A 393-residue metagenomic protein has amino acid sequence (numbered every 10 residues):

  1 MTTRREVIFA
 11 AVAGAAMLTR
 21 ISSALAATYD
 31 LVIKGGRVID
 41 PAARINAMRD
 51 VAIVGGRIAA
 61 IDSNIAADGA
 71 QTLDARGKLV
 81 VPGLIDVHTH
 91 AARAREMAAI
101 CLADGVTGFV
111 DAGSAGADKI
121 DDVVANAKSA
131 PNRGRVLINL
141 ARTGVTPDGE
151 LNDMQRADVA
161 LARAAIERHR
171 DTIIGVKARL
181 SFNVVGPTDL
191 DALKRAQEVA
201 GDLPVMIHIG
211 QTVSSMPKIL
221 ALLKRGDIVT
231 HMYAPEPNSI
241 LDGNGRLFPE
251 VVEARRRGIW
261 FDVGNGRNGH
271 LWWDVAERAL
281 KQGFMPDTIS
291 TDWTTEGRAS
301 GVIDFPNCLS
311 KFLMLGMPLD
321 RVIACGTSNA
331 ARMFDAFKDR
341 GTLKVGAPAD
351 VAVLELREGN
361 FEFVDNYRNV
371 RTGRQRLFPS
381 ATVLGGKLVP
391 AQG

Functional and structural regions predicted by a protein language model:
M1-G14: N-terminal secretory signal peptides and thylakoid transit peptides that target proteins across membranes
A27-V32, V38-P82: Histidine-rich, glycine-flanked metal-binding segment
G36, G56, G77, G105 (+6 more regions): Divalent metal-coordination and catalytic microenvironments
G36, P348-G393: C-terminal cap of metal-dependent C-N hydrolases
K78-A99: Di-metal (Zn2+ and/or Mg2+/Mn2+) metal-binding site signature of metallo-dependent hydrolases with the MBL/beta-CASP
A99-L180: Divalent-metal coordination cores built from histidine and acidic residues
A112, A178-A279, G283-A299: Active-site core of metal-dependent hydrolases
D274-E358: His/Asp/Glu-enriched, well-ordered alpha-helical/loop segment that forms or immediately abuts the divalent-metal
